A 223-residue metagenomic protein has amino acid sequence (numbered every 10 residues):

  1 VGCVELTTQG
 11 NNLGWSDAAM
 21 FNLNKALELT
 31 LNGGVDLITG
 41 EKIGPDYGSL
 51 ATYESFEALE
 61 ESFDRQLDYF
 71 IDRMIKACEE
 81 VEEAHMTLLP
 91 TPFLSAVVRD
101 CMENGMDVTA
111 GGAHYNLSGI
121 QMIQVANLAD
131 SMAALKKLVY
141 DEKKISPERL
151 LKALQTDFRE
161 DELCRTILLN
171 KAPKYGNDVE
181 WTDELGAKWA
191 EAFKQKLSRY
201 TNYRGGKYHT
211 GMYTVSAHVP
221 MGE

Functional and structural regions predicted by a protein language model:
V1-A126, D130-E223: Conserved catalytic cores of very large enzyme subunits
